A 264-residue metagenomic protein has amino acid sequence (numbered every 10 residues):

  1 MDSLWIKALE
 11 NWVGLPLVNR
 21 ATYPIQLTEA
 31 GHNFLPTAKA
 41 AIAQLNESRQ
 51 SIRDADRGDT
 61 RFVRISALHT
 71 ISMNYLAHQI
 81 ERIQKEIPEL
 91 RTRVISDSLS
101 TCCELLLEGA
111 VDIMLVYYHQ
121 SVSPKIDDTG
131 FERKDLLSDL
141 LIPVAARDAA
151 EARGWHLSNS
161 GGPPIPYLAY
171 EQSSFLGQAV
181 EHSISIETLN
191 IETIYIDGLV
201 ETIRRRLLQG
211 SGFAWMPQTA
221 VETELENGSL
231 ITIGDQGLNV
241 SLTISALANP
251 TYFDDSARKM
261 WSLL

Functional and structural regions predicted by a protein language model:
A8-E29: A short LG(V/I)-centered, amphipathic sequence patch enriched for acidic residue(s) preceding the LG motif
W12-V13, F34-D56: Alpha-helical linker/hinge and terminal dimerization helices associated with HTH transcriptional regulators
T60-S123: Central regulatory/effector-binding core of bacterial HTH transcription factors
Y75, V144, E151, I231-L264: A late-sequence structural motif
S98-C102, L107-A110, Y117, F175-T232: Hydrophobic hinge/microswitch elements
S98-I165: Acidic, Gly/Pro-rich loop/turn segments at junctions of secondary structure
K125-K134, D139, E201-P250: Beta-alpha-beta core module
A150-E187: Secondary-structure junction motif
